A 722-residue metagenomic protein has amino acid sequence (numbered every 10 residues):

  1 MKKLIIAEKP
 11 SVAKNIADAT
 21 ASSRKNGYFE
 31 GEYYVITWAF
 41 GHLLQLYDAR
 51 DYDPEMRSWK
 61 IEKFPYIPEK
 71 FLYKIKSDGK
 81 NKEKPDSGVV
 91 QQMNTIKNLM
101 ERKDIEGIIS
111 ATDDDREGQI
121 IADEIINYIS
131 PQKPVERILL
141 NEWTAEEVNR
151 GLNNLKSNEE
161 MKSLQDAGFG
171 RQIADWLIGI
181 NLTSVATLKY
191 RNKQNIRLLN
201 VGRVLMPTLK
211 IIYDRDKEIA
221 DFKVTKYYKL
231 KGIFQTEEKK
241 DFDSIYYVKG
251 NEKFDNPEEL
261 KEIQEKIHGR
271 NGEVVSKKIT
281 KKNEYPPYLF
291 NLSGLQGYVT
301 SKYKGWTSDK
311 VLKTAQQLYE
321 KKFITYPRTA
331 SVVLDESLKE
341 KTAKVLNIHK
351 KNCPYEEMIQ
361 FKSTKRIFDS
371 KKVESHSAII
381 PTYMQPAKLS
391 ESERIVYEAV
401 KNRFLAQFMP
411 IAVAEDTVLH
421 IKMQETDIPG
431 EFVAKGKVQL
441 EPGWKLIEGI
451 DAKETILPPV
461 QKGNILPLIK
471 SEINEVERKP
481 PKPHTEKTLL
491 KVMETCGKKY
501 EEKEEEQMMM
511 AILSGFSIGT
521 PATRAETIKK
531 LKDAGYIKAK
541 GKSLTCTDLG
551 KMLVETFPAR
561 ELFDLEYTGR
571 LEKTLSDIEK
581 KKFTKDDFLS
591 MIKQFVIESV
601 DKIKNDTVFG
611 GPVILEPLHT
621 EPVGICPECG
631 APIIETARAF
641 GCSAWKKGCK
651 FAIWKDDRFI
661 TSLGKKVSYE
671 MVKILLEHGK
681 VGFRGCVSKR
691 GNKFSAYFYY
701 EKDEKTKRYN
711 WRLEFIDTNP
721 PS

Functional and structural regions predicted by a protein language model:
M1-I180, I469, P480: Intrinsically disordered, low-complexity regulatory segments
K2, E69-K82, E106, E160 (+7 more regions): Short hinge/gating elements
K2-L4, K25, N81, M100 (+5 more regions): Basic, low-complexity terminal or inter-domain segments flanking catalytic cores
P10-A17, Y33-I36, F40, I61 (+18 more regions): Amphipathic alpha-helical transducer elements in NTP-driven molecular machines
G88, N94, K103, E147-G232 (+1 more regions): C-terminal or mid-to-C-terminal helical accessory/interaction module adjacent to the motor/catalytic core
F254-Y288, Q296: Metal- or metallocofactor-binding catalytic centers and their adjacent structured scaffolds across diverse enzyme
S301, W306-T307: A conserved hydrophobic secondary-structure block that centers on an alpha-helix together with its immediately flanking
